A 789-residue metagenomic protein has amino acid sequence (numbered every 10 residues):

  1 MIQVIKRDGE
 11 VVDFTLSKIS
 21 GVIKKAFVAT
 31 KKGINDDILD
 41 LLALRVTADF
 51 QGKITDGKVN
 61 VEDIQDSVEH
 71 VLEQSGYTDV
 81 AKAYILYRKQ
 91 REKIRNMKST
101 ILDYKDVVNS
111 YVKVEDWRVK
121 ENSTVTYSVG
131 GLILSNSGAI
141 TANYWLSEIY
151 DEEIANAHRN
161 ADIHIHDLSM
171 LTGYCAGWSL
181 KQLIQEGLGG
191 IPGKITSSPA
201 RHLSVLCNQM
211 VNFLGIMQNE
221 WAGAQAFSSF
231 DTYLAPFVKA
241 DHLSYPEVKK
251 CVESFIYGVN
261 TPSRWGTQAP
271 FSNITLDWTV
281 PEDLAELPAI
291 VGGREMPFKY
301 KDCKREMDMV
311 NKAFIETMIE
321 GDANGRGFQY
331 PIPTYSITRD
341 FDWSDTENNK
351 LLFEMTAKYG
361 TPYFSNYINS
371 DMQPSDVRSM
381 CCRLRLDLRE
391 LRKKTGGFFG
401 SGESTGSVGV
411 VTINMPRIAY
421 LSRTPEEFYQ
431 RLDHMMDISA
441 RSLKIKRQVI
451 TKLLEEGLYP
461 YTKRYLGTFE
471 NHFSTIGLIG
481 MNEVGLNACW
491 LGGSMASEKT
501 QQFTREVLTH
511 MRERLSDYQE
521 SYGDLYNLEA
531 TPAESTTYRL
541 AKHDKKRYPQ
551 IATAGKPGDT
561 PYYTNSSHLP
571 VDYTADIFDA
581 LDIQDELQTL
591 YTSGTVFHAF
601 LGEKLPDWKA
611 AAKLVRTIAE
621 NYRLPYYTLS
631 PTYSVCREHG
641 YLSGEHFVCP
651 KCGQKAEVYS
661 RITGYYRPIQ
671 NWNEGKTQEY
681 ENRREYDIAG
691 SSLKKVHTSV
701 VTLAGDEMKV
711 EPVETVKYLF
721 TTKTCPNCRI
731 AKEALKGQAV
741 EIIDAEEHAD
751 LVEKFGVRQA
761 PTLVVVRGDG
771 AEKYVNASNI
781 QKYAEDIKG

Functional and structural regions predicted by a protein language model:
M1-D106, T468: Charged, amphipathic alpha-helical regulatory modules used for macromolecular assembly or allosteric control
S67-L72, D277-W278, P460-V484: Core structural elements
K93-I94, T100-E470, L491, S497-K651 (+1 more regions): Conserved catalytic cores of very large enzyme subunits
T632-K651, E657, R661-E714: Intrinsic, low-complexity terminal and presequence regions
M708-Q738: Local sequence-structure signature of Cys/Sec-based thiol-disulfide redox active-site neighborhoods
A739-D750: Thiol-based oxidoreductase modules, predominantly thioredoxin-like and allied folds used for disulfide exchange
F755-V764: Structural micro-motif
V766-G789: Non-catalytic, surface beta->alpha helical segment in thiol-disulfide oxidoreductase systems
